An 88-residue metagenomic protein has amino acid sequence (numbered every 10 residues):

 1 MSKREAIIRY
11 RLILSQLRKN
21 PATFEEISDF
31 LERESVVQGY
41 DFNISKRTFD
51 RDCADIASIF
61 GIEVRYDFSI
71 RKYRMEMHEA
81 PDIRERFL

Functional and structural regions predicted by a protein language model:
M1-L88: Short, basic/aromatic recognition patches that contact phosphate-bearing ligands
